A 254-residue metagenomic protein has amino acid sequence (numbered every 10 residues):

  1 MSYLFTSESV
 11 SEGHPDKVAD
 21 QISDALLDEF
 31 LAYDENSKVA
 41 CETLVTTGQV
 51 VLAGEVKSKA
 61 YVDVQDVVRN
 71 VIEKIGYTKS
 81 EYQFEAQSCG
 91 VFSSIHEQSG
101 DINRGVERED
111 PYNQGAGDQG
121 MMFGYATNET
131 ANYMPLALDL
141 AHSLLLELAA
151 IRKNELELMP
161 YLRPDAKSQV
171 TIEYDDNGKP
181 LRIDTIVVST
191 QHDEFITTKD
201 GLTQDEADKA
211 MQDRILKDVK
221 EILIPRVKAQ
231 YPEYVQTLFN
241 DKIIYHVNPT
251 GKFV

Functional and structural regions predicted by a protein language model:
M1-A40: N-terminal, positively charged regions that mediate nucleic acid binding
T6, G48, D66, E73-F253: Glycine-rich, mobile lid/loop segments that gate access to catalytic sites or pores
S11-A19, Y61, Y133, A137: Alpha-helix N-cap/helix-initiation motif
K17, L52, S58, Q119-M121 (+1 more regions): Short, electropositive, low-hydrophobicity segments enriched in small/polar residues
Y33-L44, V62-Q65, S80-F84: Short N-terminal amphipathic alpha-helices
A40-S58: Short, charge-patterned binding micro-sites
E55-V62, T250-V254: Short glycine/threonine-rich loop-to-helix capping motif typified by GTGT followed within a few residues by an Asp-Pro
S58-I72: Active-site-surrounding "flap" and adjacent substrate/cofactor-binding loops of secreted or lumenal enzymes, prototyped
